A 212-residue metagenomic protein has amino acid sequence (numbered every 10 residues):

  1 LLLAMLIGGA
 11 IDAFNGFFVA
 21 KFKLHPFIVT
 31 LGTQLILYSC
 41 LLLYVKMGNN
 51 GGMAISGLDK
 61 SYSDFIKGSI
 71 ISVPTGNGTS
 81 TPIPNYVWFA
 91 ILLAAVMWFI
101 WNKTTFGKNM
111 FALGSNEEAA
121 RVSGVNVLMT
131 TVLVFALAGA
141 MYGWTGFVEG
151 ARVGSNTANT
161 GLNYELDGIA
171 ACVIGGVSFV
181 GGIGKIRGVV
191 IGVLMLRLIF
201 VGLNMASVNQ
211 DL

Functional and structural regions predicted by a protein language model:
L1-A4, A10-N15, G78-S155: Helix-loop-helix "hairpin" substructures at the membrane interface of multi-pass membrane proteins
L1-L2, L6, F17-L24, A119 (+2 more regions): Single transmembrane alpha-helix segments in multi-pass membrane proteins
L1-Q34, I191-M195: Alpha-helical transmembrane segments within multi-pass membrane transporters and channels
A10-K21, Y44, F99, K103 (+3 more regions): Membrane-interface helix caps of multi-pass small-molecule transporters
D12, F135, Y142, V148 (+1 more regions): Transmembrane alpha-helical segments in multi-pass inner-membrane proteins
F22-L24, T104, V125, G184 (+1 more regions): Membrane-helix interface residues
P26-T104, T130, N156-A158, Q210: Transmembrane helix-bundle core of multi-pass membrane transporters and related energy-transducing complexes
I36, A119-A120, V173, M195: Hydrophobic/aromatic residues within transmembrane alpha-helices of multi-pass small-molecule transporters
